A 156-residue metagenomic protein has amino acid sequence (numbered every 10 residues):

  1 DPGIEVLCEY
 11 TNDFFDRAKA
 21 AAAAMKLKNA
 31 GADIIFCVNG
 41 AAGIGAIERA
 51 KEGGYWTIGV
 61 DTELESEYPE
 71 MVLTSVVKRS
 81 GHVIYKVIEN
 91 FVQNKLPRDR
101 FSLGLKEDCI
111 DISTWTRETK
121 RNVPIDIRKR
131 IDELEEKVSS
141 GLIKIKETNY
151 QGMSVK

Functional and structural regions predicted by a protein language model:
D1-K156: A residue-level marker of the well-folded mature domains of exported/periplasmic proteins
